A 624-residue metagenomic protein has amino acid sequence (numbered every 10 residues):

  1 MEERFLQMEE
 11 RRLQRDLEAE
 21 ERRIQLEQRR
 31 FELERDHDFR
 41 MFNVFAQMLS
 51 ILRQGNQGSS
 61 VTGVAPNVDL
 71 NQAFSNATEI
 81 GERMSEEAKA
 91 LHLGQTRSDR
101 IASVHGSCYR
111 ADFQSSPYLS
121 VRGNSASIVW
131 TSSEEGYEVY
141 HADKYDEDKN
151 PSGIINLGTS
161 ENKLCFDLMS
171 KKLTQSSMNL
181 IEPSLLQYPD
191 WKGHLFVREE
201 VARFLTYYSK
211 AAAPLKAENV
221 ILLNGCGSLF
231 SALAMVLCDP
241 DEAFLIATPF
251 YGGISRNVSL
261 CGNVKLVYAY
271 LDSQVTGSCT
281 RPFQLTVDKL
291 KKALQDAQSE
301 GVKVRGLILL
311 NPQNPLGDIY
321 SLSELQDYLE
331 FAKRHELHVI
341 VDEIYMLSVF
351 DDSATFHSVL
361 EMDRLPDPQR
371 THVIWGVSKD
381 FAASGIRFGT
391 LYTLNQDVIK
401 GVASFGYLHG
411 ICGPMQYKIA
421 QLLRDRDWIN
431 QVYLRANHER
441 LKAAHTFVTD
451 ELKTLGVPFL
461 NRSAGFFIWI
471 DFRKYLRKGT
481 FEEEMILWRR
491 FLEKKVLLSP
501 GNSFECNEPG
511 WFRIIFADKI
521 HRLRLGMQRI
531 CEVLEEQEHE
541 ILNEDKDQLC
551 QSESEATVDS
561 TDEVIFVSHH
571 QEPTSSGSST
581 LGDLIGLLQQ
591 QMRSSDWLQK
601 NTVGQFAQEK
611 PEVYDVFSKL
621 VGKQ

Functional and structural regions predicted by a protein language model:
M1-S103: Amphipathic alpha-helical coiled-coil/zipper oligomerization segments
H105-G225, T276, T280, L285-K289 (+3 more regions): N-terminal small-domain helix-loop-helix segment of the aminotransferase-like
H105-L119, A297, E361-K442, T446-P458 (+6 more regions): Conserved core segment of the aminotransferase class I/II
M178-R334, M346-P366, H372, Q528-R529 (+2 more regions): Conserved core of the PLP fold type I
I246, Y268, V341, I419 (+1 more regions): Hydrophobic residues in well-ordered beta-strands that form the structural core
R334-H335, L455, K494, Q537: Helix C-cap/helix->beta junction micro-motif
T393-L394, W469-G479, K495-C531, C550-E555 (+3 more regions): Conserved PLP-binding active-site segment of the aspartate aminotransferase-like
